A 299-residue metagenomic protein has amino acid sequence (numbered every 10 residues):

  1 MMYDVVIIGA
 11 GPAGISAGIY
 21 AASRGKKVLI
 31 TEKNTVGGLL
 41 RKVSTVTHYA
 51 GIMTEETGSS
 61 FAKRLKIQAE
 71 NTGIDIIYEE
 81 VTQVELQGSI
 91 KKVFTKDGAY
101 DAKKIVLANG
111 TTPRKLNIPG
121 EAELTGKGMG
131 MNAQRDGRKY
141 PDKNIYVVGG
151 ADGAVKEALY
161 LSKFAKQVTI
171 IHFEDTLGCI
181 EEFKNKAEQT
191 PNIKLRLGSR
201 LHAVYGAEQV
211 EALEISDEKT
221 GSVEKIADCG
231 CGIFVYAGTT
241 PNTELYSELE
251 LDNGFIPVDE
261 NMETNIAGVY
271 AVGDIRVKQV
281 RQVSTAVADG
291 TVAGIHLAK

Functional and structural regions predicted by a protein language model:
M2-D4, Y78, P141-K143, G198 (+1 more regions): Phosphate-coordination loops involved in phosphoryl transfer and adenosine-cofactor binding
Y3-T72, G149, V155-I180: Beta1-alpha1 glycine-rich phosphate/pyrophosphate-binding loop at the start of Rossmann-like nucleotide-binding domains
G11-P12, T35, T111-P113, A151-G153 (+2 more regions): Residue-level detector of alpha-helix initiation sites
A69-F94, Y100-D101, K163-E260: A Rossmann-like FAD-binding core segment of flavoenzymes
I76-K139: Glycine/small-residue-rich loop that forms an oxyanion/phosphate-binding "nest" at active or ligand-binding sites
N117, E123-P141, G232-T285, D289-V292 (+1 more regions): FAD-site-proximal beta/loop scaffold in flavoenzymes
L159, K163-I170, S284-K299: Internal hydrophobic alpha-helix adjacent to the cofactor/substrate pocket in enzyme cavities
